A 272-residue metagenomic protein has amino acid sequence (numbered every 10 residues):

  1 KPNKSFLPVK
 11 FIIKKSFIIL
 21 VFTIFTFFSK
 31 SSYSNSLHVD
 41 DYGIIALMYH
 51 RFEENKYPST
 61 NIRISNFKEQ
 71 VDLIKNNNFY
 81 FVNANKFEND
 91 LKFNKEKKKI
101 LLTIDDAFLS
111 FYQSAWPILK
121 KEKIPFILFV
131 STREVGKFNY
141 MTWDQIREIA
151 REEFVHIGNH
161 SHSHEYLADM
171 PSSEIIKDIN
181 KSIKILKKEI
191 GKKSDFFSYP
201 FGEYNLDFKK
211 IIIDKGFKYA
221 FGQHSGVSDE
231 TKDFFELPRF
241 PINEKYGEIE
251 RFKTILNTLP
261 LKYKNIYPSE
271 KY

Functional and structural regions predicted by a protein language model:
I19-F27: Bacterial N-terminal signal peptides
F28-I100, Y246-Y272: N-terminal pre-catalytic segment of deacetylase/amide-hydrolase enzymes
Y42-P58, L91, K95-I100, L109-D207 (+1 more regions): Metal-dependent polysaccharide deacetylase catalytic core of the NodB/CE4 family, i.e., the active-site-bearing domain
D105-D106: Noncatalytic alpha-helical scaffolds and linker/capping helices
F129, A220-G222: Short beta-strand and adjacent tight-turn residues that come in two discontinuous sequence segments and form the edges
K177-I179, D207-A220: Short, electropositive alpha-helical surface patch
F201, Q223-S225: Short secondary-structure boundary segments
